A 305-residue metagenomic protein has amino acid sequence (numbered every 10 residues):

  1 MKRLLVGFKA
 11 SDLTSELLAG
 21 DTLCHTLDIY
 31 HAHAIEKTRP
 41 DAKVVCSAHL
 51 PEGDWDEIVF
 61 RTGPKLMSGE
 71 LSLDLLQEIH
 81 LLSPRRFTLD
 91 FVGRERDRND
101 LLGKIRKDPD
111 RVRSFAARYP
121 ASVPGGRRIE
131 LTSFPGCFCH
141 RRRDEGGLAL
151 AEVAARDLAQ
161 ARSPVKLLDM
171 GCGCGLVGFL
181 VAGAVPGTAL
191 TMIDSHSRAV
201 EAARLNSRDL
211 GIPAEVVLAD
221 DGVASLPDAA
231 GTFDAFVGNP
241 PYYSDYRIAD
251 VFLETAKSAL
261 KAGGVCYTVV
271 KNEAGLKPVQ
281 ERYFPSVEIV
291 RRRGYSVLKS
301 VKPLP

Functional and structural regions predicted by a protein language model:
M1-P40, E145-G238: Conserved SAM/SAH cofactor-binding pocket of Class I
L4-S11, H25-I29, A48, R61-P64 (+1 more regions): Structural motif
E57-G69, M170-C174, F233-D245: Conserved proline-anchored active-site loop of SAM-dependent methyltransferases that bridges a beta-strand
L73-R85, V251-A262: A short glycine-rich, Lys/Arg-flanked "PGG" loop and its adjoining helix->strand segment in the class I
R85-G93, G263-V270: Conserved beta-strand signature within the Rossmann-like core of class I S-adenosyl-L-methionine
G93-D97, Y242-Y243, K271-G275: Short "lid" loop at the C-terminus of a central beta-strand within the Rossmann-like core of SAM-dependent
R96, D100-P124, P278-V279, F284-P305: Active-site capping/gating segments
D100-P164: SAM-dependent Rossmann-like transferase core, predominantly class I methyltransferases with a strong bias toward
